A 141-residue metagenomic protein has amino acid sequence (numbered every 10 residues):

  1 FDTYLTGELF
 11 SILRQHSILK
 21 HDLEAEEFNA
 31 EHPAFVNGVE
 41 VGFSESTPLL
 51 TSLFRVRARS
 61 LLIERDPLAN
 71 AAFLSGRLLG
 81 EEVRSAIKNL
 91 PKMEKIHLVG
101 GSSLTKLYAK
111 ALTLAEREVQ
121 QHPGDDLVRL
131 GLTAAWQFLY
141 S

Functional and structural regions predicted by a protein language model:
F1-G42: Glycine-rich phosphate-binding loop plus the immediately following alpha-helix
D2-Y4, A115-D125: Short hydrophobic/aromatic-enriched beta-strand-loop microsegments
Y4, E8, P48, N70-E81 (+3 more regions): Conserved active-site and cofactor/substrate-binding residues in soluble primary-metabolism enzymes
R14, R77, E81, Q120-S141: Glycine-rich phosphate-binding/hydrolytic loop that grips phosphoryl groups
G42-S85: Adenine-nucleotide phosphate-binding core of ATP-dependent small-molecule kinases
I87-M93: Non-transmembrane, aqueous-exposed alpha-helical and coiled segments at domain scale
M93-A111: Glycine-rich phosphate-binding loops at beta-strand->alpha-helix junctions
